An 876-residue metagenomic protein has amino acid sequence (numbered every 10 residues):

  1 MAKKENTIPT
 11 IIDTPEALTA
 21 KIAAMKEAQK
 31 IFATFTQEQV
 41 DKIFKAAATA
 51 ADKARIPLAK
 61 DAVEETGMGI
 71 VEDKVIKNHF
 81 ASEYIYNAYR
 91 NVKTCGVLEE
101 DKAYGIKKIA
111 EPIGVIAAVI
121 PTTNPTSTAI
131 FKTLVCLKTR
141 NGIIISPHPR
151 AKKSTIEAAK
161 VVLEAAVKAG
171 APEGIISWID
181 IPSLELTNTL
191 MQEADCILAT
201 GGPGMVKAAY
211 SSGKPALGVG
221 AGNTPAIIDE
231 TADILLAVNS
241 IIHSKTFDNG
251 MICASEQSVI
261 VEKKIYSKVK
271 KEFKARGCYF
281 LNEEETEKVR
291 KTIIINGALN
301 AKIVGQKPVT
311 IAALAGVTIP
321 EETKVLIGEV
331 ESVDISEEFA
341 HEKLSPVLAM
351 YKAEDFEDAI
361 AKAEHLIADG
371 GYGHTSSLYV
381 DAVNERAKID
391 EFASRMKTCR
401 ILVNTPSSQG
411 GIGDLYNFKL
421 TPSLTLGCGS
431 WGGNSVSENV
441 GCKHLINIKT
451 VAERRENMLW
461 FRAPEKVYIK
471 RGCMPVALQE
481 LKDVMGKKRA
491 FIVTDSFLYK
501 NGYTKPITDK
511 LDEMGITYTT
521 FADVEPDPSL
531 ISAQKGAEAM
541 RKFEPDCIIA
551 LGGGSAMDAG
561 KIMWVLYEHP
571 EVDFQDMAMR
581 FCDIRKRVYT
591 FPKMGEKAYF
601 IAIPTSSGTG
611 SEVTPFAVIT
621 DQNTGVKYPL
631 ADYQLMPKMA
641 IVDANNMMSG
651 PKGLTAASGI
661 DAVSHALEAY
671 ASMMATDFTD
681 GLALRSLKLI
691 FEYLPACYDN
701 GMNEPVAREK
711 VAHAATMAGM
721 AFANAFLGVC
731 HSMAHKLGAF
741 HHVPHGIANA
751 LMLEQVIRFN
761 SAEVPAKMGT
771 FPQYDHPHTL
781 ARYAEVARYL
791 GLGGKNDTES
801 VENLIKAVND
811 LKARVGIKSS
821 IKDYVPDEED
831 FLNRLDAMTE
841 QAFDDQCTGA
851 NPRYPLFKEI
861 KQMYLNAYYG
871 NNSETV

Functional and structural regions predicted by a protein language model:
A2-K107, V135, A275: N-terminal Rossmann-like NAD(P)+-binding subdomain of aldehyde/semialdehyde dehydrogenases
K3, A33, V317-T318, E322-N457: Conserved C-terminal structural/oligomerization subdomain of aldehyde/semialdehyde dehydrogenase
E5, I12-T14, V206-D334, A361 (+1 more regions): ALDH superfamily catalytic-core signature
V97-L236: Rossmann-like NAD(P) dinucleotide-binding subdomain of oxidoreductase/dehydrogenase enzymes
A158, I531-N645: Glycine/threonine-rich beta-strand-loop-alpha-helix active-site module that forms ligand/phosphate-binding
S267, A275, V613-A725: Carboxylate- and glycine-rich phosphate/diphosphate-binding segment that chelates Mg2+/Mn2+
L459-C547, I821-K822: ATP/NTP phosphate-donor binding region
F740-V743, I747-F831: Gly/Pro-rich interdomain helix-loop hinge
